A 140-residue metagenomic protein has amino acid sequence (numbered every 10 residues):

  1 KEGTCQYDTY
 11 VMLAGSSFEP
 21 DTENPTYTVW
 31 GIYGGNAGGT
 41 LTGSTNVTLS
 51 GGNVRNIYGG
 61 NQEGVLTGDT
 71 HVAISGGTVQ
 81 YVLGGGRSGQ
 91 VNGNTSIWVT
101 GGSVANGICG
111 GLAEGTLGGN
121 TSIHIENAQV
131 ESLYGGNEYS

Functional and structural regions predicted by a protein language model:
K1-N56, Q62-Y81, R87-G107, A113-S132 (+1 more regions): Surface-exposed loop/turn motifs in large extracellular/passenger domains
